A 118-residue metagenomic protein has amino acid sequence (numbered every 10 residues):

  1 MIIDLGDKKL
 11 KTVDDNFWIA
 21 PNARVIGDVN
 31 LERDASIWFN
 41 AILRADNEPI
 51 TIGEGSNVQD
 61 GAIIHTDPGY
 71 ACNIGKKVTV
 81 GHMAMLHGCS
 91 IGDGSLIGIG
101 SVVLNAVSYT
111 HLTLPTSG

Functional and structural regions predicted by a protein language model:
M1-N16, P21-N22, D28, G118: Terminal amphipathic alpha-helical/low-complexity segments used for targeting or macromolecular assembly
D15, A20-P21, I26-G27, E32-R33 (+9 more regions): Left-handed beta-helix
P68-Y70, V107-Y109: A general structural signal for short secondary-structure boundary/capping elements
T110-T116: Conserved small/polar residues in nucleotide/adenosyl-binding loops
